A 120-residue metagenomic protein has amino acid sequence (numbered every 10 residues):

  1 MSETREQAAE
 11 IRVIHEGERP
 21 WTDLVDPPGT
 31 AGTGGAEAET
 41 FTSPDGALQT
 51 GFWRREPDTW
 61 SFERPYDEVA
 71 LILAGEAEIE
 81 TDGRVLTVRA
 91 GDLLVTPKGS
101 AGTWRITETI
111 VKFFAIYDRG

Functional and structural regions predicted by a protein language model:
M1-A47: A short, N-terminal "cap"/entry segment at the start of jelly-roll beta-barrel domains of the cupin/DSBH fold
S43-R64, P97-K98, D118-G120: Conserved short histidine dyad/triad with adjacent acidic residue
R54-R55, R64-I79: Short, conserved beta-strand element in jelly-roll/cupin
E56, E80-R84, T107: Short strand-coil-strand connectors
T59, V69, E76, V85 (+2 more regions): Structural motif
L73-A74, A90, E108: A cytosolic small-molecule/anion-sensing beta-strand core signal
G83-K98: Short acidic-glycine-tyrosine-enriched beta hairpin
K98-G120: Ligand-binding loop in jelly-roll beta-barrel domains
